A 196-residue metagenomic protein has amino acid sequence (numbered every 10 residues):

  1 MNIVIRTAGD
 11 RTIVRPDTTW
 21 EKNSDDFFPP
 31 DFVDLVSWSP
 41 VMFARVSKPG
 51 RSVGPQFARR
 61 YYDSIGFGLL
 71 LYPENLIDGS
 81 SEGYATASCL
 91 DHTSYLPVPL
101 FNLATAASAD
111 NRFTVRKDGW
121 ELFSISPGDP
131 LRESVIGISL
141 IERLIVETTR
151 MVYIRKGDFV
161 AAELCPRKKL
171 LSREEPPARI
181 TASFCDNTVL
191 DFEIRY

Functional and structural regions predicted by a protein language model:
N2-L144, M151, E193-Y196: Glycine-enriched loop-and-adjacent helix/strand subsegments that border the catalytic/binding cleft of enzyme cores
A8-R11, P49-G50, A161, C165-L170 (+1 more regions): Short, charged beta-turn/beta-strand-edge "cap" motif at the junction between a beta-strand and an adjacent loop
P29, S172-Y196: Conserved glycine-rich phosphate/nucleotide-binding loop and adjacent Mg2+-coordinating catalytic segment
L69, L90, P166-R173, A182: Short alpha-helical interface elements
P127, F159-A161: Proline- and acidic/polar-enriched loop/turn elements at helix boundaries
T148, Y153-I154, L171-E174: Short, well-ordered loop/turn sites that connect or cap secondary structure elements
G157-D158, A178: Structural motif
